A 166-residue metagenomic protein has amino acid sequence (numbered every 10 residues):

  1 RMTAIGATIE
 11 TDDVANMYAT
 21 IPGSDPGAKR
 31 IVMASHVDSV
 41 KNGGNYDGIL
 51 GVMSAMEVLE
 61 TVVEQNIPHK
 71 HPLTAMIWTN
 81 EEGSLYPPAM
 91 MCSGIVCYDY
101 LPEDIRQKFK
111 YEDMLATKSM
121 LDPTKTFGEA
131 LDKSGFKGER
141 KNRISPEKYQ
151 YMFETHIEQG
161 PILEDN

Functional and structural regions predicted by a protein language model:
R1-G44, V62, T155: Acidic/His- and Gly-rich active-site-bordering loop/insert found across diverse amide/peptide-bond hydrolases
V40, L50-N166: Acidic/histidine-rich catalytic neighborhood of metal-dependent amide-processing enzymes
